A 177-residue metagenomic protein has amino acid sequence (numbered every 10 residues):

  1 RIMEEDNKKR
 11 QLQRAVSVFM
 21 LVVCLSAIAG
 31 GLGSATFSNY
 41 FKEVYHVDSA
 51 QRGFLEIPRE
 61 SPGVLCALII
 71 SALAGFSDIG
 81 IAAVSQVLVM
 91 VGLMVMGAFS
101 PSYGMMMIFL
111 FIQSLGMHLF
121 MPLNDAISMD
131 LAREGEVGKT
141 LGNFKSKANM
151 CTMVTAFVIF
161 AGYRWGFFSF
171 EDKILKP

Functional and structural regions predicted by a protein language model:
D6-G63, A148: Helix-loop boundary and gating motifs at the non-cytosolic
C24, G92-M94, G104-F120: Hydrophobic core of transmembrane alpha-helices in multi-pass small-molecule transporters, especially MFS/SLC-type
F37, L119-A132: Intracellular juxtamembrane helix-capping segments at the cytosolic ends of symmetry-related transmembrane helices
E43-V44, A67-G75, G97, V154-K176: Transmembrane alpha-helix termini and helix-breaking/packing motifs in multi-pass membrane transporters
A72-V87: Cytoplasmic membrane-interface "Motif A"-like loop-to-helix N-cap segments of 12-TM Major Facilitator Superfamily
V87-P101: C-terminal ends and interior cores of transmembrane alpha-helices in multi-pass membrane transporters/permeases
K139-F160: Glycine-rich segments within core transmembrane alpha-helices of 12-TM secondary carriers
